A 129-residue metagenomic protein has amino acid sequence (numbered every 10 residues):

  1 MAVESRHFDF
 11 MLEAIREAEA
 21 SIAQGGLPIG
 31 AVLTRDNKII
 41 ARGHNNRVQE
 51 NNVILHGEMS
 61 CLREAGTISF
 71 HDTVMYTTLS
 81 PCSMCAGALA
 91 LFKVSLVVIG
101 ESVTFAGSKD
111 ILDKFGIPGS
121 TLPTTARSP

Functional and structural regions predicted by a protein language model:
A2-E4, R35, F115: General secondary-structure propensity
V3-Q24: Short, basic/aromatic recognition patches
A14, A18-S21, A31, G57 (+2 more regions): Small-residue (primarily alanine) positions within well-ordered alpha-helices, especially packing/interaction faces
I15, S21, D36-G43: A short, flexible N-terminal coil/short beta segment enriched in small residues
Q24-P28, F70-D72: Short secondary-structure junction motifs
P28-I29, G107: Alpha-helix N-cap and coil->helix boundary residues
I29-N37: Short beta-strand scaffold segments in enzyme catalytic cores
A41-P129: Zn2+-dependent cytidine deaminase-like catalytic core
